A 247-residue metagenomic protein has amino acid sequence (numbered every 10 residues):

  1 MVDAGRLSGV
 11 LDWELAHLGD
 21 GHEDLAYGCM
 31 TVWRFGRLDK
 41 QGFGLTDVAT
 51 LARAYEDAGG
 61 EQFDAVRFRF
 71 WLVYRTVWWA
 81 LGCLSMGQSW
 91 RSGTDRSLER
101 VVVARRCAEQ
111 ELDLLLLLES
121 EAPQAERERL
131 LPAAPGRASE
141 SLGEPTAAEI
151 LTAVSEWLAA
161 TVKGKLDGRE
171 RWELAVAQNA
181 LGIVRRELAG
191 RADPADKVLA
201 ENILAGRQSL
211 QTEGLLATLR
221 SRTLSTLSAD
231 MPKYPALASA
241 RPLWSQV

Functional and structural regions predicted by a protein language model:
M1-E23, Y27: Active-site acidic catalytic loop and adjacent metal/ATP-binding pocket of ATP-dependent phosphoryl transfer enzymes
W13, D47-D64, T146-L166: Short amphipathic alpha-helical segments and their helix-coil junctions
H22-G60, Y74-G93, E109-L117: Active-site activation/catalytic loop segments of kinase-like enzymes and analogous catalytic loops in related
A26, Y74-V77, L81, S155 (+4 more regions): Generic structural concept
Q62-Y74: All-alpha amphipathic helical-bundle segments outside canonical DNA-binding/catalytic cores that form hydrophobic
W78, R105-L112, T152, A175 (+3 more regions): Generic structural signal for well-ordered, non-transmembrane alpha-helical segments in soluble/cytosolic regions
L114-L142, A147-I150, V154-A159: Long, amphipathic alpha-helical stalk/connector segments used for oligomerization, subunit docking, or mechanical
S141-W157, T161-W172, R186-V247: C-terminal amphipathic alpha-helical interaction region
